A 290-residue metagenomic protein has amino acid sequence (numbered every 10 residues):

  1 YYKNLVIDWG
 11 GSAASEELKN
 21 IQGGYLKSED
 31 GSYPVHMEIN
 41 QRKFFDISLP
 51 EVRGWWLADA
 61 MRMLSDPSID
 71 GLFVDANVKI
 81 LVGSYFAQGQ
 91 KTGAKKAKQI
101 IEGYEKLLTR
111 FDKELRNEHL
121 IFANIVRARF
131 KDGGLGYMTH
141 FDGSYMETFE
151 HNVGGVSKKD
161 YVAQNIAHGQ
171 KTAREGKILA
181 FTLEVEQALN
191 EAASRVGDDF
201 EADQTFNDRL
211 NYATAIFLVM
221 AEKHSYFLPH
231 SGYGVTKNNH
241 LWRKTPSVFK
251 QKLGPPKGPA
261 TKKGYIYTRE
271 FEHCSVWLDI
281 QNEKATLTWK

Functional and structural regions predicted by a protein language model:
Y1-K290: Glycan-processing catalytic domains of CAZymes
